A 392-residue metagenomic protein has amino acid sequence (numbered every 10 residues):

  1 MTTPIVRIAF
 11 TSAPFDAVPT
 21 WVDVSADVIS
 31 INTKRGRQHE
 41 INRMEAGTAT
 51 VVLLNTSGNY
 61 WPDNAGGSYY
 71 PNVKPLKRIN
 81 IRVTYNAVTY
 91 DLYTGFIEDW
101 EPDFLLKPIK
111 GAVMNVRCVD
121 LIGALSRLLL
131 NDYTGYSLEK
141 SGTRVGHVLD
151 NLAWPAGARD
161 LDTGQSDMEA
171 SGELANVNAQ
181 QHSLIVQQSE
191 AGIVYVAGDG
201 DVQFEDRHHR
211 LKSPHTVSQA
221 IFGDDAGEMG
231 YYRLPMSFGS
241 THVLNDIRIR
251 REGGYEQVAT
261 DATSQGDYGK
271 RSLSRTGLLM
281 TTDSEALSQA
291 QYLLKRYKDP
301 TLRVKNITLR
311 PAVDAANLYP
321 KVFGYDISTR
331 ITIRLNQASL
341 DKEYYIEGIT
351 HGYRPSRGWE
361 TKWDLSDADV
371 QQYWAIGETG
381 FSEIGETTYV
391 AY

Functional and structural regions predicted by a protein language model:
M1-S137, S171-A191, V196, A226-Y231 (+2 more regions): Assembly/oligomerization scaffold segments
M1-S30, G135-L138, Q181-S356, D369-Y392: Acidic, small/polar-enriched beta strand-loop surface segments
T48, D91-F96, N115, Q219 (+3 more regions): Well-ordered beta-strand positions in beta-sheet-rich domains
V52, R82, R117-V119, T332-R334 (+2 more regions): Residue-level recognition of well-ordered beta-strand positions that form the cores of beta-sheet-rich folds across
L54-S57, V119-G123, F204-S213, L365-V370: Secondary-structure transition/turn motif
D91, A112, V243, L340 (+1 more regions): Exposed loop/turn and edge beta-strand positions of beta-sandwich/beta-sheet ligand-binding modules
S126, V145-L174: N-terminal export/assembly leaders
S141-V148, N178-H182: Stable alpha-helical elements in mature extracytoplasmic
